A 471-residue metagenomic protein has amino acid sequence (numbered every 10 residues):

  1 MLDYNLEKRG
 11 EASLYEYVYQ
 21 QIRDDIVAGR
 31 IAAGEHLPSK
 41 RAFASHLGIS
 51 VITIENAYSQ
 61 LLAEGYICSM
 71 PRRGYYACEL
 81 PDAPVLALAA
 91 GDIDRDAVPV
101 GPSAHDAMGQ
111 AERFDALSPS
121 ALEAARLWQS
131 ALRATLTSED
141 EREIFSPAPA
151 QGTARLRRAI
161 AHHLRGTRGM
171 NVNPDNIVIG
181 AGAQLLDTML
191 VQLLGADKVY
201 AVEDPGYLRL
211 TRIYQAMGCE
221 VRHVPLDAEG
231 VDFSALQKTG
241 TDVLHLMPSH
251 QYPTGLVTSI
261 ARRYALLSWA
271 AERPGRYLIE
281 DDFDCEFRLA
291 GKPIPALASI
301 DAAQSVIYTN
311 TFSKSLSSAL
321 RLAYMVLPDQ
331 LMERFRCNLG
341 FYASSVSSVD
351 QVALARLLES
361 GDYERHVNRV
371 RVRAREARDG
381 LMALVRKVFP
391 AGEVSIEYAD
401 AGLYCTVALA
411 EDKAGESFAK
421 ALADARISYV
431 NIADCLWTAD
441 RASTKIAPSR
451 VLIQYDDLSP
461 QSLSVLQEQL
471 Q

Functional and structural regions predicted by a protein language model:
M1-L136, F145, G340-S347, Q351 (+9 more regions): N-terminal basic, amphipathic alpha-helical segments
F114-D115, P225, H245-M247, I279-D282 (+3 more regions): Short beta-strand segments
W128, A302-V372: Conserved core segment of the aminotransferase class I/II
R142-G275, E286, K292-I300, A374: Conserved core of the PLP fold type I
V178, R222-V224, I307, E397 (+1 more regions): General small-molecule cofactor/ligand-binding pocket signal
P205-R209, A433-T438: Short, polar loop motifs at secondary-structure junctions
